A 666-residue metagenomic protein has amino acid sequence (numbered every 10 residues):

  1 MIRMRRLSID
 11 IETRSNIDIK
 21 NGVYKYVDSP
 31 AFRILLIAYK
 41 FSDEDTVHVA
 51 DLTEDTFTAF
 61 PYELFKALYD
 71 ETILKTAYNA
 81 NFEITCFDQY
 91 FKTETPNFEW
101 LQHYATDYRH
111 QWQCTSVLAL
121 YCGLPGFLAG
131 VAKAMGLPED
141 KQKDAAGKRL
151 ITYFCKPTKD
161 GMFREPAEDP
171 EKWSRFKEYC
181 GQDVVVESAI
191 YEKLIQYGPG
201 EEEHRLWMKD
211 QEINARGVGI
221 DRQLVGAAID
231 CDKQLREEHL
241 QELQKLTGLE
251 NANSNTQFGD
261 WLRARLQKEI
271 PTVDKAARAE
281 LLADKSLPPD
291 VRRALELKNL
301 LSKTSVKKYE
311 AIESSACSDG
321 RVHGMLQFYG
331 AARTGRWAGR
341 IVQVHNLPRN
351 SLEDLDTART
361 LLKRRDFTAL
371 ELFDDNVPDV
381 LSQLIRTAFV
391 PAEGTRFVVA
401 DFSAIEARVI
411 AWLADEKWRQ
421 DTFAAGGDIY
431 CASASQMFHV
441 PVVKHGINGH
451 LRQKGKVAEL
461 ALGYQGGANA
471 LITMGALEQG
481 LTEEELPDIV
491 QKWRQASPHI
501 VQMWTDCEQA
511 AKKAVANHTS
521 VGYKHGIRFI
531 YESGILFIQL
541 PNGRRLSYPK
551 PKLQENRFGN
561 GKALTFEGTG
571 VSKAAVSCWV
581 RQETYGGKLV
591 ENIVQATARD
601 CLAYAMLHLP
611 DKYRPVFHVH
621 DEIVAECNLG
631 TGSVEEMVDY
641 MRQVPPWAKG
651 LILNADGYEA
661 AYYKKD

Functional and structural regions predicted by a protein language model:
M1-I17, A31, L36-A38, A134 (+6 more regions): Conserved "right-hand" nucleotidyltransferase catalytic core of DNA-directed polymerases
M1-R5, L64-Y69, V380-R396, L607-D611: A short acidic-Thr-Gly-centered motif at the start of a beta-strand
S15, N81-N97, C122, G259-L266 (+3 more regions): Short active-site loop/helix that positions an aromatic residue
F32-Y62, A67-I195, E202, E353 (+2 more regions): Active-site-proximal helix-loop-helix substrate-binding element of RNase H-like nuclease domains
L194-L206, C601-E622: Active-site palm subdomain of RNA-directed nucleic acid polymerases
H439-K612, I652, D656-D666: Conserved catalytic core of nucleic-acid polymerases
Q479, D639-K649: A common structural junction motif
G630-E636: Short, conserved charged micro-motifs
